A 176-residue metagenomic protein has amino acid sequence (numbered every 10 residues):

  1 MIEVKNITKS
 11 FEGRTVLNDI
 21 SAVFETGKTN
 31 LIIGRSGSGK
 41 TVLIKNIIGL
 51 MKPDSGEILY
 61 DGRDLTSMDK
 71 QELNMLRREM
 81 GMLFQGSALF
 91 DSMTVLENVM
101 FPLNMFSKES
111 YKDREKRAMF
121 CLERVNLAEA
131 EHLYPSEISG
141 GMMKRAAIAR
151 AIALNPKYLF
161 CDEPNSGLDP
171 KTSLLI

Functional and structural regions predicted by a protein language model:
I48: Helix-to-loop junction immediately C-terminal to a conserved catalytic motif
G56-D64: Conserved ABC transporter NBD signature motif
R63-D64, Y111-E129: Conserved ABC ATPase "signature" region
Y134-I138, M142: Conserved ABC ATPase signature
A153-K157: A short, proline-enriched helix->beta-strand linker immediately N-terminal to the Walker B motif in ABC-type P-loop
L159-D162: Catalytic Walker B motif of ABC-type/P-loop ATPase nucleotide-binding domains
P170-T172: Helix N-cap at the start of a conserved alpha-helix in ABC-type nucleotide-binding domains
